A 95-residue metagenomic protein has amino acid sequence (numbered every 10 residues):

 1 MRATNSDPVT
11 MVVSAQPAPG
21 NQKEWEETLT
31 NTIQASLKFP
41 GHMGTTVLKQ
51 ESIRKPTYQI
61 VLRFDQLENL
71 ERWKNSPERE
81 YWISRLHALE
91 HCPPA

Functional and structural regions predicted by a protein language model:
R2-V9, I53-R54: Short, flexible turn/loop "capping" segments at secondary-structure junctions
T4, Q34-M43, R63-A95: An amphipathic, aromatic/His-enriched active-site/gating alpha helix that lines ligand/cofactor pockets
P8-Q16, Q59: Active-site-flanking beta-strand signature of metal-NTP-handling nucleotidyl enzymes and homologous cyclase-like
Q16-E27: Short, surface-exposed ligand-recognition loops at beta-strand->loop->(often short) alpha-helix junctions that present
A18-G20, Q50-S52, D65-N69: Short coil/turn motifs at secondary-structure junctions
I33-Q59: Short, glycine- and small/hydrophobic-rich beta-strand elements in well-ordered beta-sheets
